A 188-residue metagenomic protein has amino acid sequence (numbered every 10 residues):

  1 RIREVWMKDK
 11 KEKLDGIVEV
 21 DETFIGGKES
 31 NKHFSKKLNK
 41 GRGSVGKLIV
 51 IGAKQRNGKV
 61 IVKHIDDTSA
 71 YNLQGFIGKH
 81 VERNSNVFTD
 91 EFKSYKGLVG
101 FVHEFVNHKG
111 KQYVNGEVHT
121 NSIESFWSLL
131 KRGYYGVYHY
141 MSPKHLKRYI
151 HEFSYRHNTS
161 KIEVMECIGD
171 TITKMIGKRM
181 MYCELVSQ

Functional and structural regions predicted by a protein language model:
R1-Q188: Residue-level recognition of single "structural anchor" positions that define or cap local secondary structure
